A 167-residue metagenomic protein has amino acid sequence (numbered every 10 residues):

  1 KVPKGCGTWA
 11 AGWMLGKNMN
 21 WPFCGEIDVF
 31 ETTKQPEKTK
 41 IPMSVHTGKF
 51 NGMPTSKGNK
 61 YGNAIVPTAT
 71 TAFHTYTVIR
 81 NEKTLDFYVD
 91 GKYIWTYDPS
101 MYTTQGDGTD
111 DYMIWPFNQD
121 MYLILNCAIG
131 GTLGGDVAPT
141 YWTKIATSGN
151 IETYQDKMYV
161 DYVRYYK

Functional and structural regions predicted by a protein language model:
K1-K167: GH16 jelly-roll
